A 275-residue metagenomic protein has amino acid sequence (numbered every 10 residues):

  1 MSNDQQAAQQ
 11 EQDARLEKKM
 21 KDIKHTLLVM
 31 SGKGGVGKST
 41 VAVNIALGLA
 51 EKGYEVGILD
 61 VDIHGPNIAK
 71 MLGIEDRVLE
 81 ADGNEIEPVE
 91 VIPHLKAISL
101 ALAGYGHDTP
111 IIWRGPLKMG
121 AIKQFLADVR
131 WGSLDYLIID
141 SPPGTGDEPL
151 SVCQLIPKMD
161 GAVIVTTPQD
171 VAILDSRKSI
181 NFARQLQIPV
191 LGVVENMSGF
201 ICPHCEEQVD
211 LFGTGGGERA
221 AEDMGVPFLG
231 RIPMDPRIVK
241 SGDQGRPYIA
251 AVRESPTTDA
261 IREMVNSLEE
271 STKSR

Functional and structural regions predicted by a protein language model:
M1-V36, R77: Extreme N-terminal, non-catalytic leader segments that precede Walker-type/kinase nucleotide-binding cores
Q9, Y136, P142-S241: Conserved catalytic-core segment of NTP-binding enzymes
I23, G34, D60, I68 (+8 more regions): Residue-level signature of catalytic and energy-coupling elements of molecular machines, predominantly ATP/GTP-dependent
T26-D60, I180, L186: Walker A/P-loop phosphate-binding motif and the immediately C-terminal alpha-helix
E55-V56, V61-Y105, M119: Phosphate-binding loop that captures ATP/GTP phosphates
H94-K96, G132-L137, G161: Loop/turn-to-beta-strand initiation segments
A101-P116, F125-S151: Switch II (G3) loop of P-loop NTPases
Q244-S255: C-terminal boundary of histidine-terminating zinc-finger modules
